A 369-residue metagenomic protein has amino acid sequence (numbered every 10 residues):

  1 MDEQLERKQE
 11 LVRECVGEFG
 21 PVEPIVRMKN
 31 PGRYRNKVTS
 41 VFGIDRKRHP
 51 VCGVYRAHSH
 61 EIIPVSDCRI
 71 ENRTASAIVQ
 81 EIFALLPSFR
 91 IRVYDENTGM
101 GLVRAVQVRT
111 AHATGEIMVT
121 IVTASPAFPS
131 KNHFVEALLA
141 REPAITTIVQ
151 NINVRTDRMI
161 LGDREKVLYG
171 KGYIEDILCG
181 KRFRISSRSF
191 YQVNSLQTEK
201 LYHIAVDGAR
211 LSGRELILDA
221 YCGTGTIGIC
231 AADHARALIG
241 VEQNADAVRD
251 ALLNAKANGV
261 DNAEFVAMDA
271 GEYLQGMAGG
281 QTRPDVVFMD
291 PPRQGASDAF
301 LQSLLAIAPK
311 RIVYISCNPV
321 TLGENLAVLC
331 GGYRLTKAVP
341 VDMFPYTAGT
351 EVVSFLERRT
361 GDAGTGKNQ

Functional and structural regions predicted by a protein language model:
M1-V93, A113, F128: Extended interfacial segments that mediate partner engagement and assembly in macromolecular machines
P24-P31, E96-N97, A105, R109 (+1 more regions): Short, solvent-exposed loop/turn elements at beta->coil junctions and helix N-caps that rim active or binding pockets
N30-R35, I44-R46, T98-M100, L168 (+1 more regions): A short catalytic or substrate-binding loop motif that flags glycine-/basic-rich loops and adjacent residues that bind
N36, G115-I117, R214-E215: Nucleotide donor/acceptor-binding cores
G43, V108, G115-A124, R182-S186 (+1 more regions): Short, aliphatic-rich beta-strand segments
G53-R56, T120-V122, A251: Short, acidic/hydrophobic/Gly-rich beta-strand patch recurrent on exposed beta strands that often constitutes part
P64-S66, N72-A75, V79-Q80, G115-K131 (+2 more regions): Accessory substrate-recognition/RNA-binding modules or partner subunits associated with SAM-dependent
S130-N132, E136-A140, A144-Q369: Rossmann-like S-adenosyl-L-methionine
